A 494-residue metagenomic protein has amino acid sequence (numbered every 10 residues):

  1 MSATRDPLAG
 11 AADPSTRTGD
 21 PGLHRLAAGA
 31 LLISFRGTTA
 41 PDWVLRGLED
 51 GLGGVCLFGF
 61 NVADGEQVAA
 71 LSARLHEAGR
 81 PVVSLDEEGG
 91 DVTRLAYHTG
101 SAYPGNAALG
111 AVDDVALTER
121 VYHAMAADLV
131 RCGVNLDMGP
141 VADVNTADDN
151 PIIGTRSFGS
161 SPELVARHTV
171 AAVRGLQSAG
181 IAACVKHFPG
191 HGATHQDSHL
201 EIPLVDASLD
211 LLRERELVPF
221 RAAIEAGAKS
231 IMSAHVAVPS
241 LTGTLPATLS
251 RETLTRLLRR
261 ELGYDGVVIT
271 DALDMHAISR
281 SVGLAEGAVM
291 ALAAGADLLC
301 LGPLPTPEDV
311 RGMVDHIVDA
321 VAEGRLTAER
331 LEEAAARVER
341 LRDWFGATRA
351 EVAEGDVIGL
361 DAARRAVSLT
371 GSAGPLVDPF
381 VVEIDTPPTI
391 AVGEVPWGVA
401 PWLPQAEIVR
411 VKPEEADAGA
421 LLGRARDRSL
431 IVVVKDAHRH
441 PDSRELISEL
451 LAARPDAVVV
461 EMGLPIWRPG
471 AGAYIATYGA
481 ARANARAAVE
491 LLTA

Functional and structural regions predicted by a protein language model:
M1-D50, R280-A494: Preference for extracellular/luminal or secreted protein segments
A28-A40, N106-R120, E201-E214, D274-V282: Active-site mouth loops of central-metabolism enzymes
I33-G37, G51-G65, L75: A short aromatic-anchored loop/beta-hairpin motif
R36-T39, L85-T93, Y97, N135-N145 (+3 more regions): Short glycine-enriched loops at secondary-structure junctions
R46-F58, A124-A126, R131-L136: Catalytic domains of carbohydrate-active enzymes, especially glycoside hydrolases
F60-E77, P81-V83, D91-L95, S160-R325: Second-shell residues forming the walls of enzyme active-site clefts
T99-D113, S157-G159: A charged helix-plus-loop insertion that forms the helical arch/lid used to bind and gate nucleic-acid substrates
D113-V134, E216, G287-A293: Alpha-helical scaffold segments that flank or form the walls of functional sites
